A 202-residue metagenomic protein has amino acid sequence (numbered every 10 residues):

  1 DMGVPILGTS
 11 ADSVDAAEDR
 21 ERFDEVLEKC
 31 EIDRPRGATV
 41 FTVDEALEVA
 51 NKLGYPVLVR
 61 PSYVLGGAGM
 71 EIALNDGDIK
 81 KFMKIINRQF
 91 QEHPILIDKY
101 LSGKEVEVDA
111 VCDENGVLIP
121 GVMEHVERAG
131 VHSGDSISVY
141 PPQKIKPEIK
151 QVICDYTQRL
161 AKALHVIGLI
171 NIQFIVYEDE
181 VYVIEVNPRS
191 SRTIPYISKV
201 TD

Functional and structural regions predicted by a protein language model:
D1-G8, D15, E21-R22, V26-C30 (+3 more regions): ATP-dependent carboxylate activation and anion-phosphoryl transfer catalytic cores that bind Mg-ATP to form
G8-S13, R36-T39: RNase H-like polynucleotidyl transferase catalytic core
G37-T42, I72-N75: Short acidic-hydrophobic, aromatic-tinged amphipathic segments that line or gate anion-handling sites
E45: Short acidic active-site motifs
